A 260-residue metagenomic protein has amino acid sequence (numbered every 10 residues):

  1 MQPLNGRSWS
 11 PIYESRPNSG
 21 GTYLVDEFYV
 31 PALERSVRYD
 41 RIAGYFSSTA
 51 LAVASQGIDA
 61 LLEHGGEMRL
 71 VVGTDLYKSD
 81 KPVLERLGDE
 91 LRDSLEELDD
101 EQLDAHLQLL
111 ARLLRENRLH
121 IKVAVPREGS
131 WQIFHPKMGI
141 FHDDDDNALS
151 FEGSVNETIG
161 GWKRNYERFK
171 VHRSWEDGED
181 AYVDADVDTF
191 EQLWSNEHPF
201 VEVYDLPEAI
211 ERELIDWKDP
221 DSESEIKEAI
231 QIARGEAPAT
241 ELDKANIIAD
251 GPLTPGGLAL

Functional and structural regions predicted by a protein language model:
M1-L258: PLD/PLD-like phosphodiesterase catalytic module centered on the HKD motif
